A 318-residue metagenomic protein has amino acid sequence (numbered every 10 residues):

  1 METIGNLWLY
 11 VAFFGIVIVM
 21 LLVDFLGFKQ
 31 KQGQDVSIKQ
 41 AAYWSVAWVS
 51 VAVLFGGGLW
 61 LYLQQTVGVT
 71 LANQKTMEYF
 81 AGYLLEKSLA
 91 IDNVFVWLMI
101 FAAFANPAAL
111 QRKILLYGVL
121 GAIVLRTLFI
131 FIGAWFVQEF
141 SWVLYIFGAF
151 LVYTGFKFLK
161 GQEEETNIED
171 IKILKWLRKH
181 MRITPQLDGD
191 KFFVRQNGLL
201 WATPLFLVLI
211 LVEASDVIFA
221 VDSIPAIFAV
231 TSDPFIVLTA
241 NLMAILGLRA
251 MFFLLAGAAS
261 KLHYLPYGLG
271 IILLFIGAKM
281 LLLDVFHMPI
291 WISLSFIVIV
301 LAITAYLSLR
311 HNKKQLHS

Functional and structural regions predicted by a protein language model:
M1-S318: Multi-pass alpha-helical transmembrane bundle typical of ion/small-solute transporters and intramembrane aspartyl
